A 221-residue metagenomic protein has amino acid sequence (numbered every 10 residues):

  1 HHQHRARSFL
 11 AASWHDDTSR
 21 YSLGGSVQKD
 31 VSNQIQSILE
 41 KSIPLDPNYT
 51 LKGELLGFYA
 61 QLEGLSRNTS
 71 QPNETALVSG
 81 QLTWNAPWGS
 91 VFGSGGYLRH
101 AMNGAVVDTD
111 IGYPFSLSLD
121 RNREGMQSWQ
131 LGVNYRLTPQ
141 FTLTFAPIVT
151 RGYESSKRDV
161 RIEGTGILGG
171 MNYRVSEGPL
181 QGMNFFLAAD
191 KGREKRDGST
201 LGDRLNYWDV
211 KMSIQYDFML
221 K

Functional and structural regions predicted by a protein language model:
H1, S26-S32, F58-T69, L98-G104 (+3 more regions): Sequence/structural signature of outer-membrane beta-barrel proteins
H1-S42: Internal metal/ion-chelating core segments
H2-H4, V27-I35, R67-A76, L119-G125 (+2 more regions): Replace "Gram-negative outer membrane beta-barrel proteins" with "bacterial and organellar outer membrane beta-barrel
W14-R20, Q36-Y153: Detector for outer-membrane/organellar transmembrane beta-barrel domains, recognizing the amphipathic beta-strand
N103-V106, N122, V175-M183, L220-K221: Outer-membrane beta-barrel biogenesis signature
L131-V133, M171, L187, I214: Hydrophobic, well-ordered secondary-structure elements that form the walls of internal hydrophobic environments
A146, G152, R161-S176, G182-N184: A C-terminal functional module that forms or caps the active site or interfaces directly with catalytic machinery
G169-V175, R204-K221: Outer-membrane beta-barrel "beta-signal"
